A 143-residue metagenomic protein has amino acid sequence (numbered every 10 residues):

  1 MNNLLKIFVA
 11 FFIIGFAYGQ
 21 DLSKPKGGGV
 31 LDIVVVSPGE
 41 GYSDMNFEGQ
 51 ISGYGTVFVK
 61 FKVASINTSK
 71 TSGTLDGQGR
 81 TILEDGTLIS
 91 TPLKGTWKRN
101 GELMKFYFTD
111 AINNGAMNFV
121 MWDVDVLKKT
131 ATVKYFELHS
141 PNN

Functional and structural regions predicted by a protein language model:
N2-A10: Sec-dependent signal peptide recognition, specifically the positively charged N-region followed immediately by
F11-G19: Hydrophobic h-region of N-terminal signal peptides that target proteins for export in Gram-negative bacteria
Y18-N143: Beta-strand-enriched cores of mature, soluble protein domains
